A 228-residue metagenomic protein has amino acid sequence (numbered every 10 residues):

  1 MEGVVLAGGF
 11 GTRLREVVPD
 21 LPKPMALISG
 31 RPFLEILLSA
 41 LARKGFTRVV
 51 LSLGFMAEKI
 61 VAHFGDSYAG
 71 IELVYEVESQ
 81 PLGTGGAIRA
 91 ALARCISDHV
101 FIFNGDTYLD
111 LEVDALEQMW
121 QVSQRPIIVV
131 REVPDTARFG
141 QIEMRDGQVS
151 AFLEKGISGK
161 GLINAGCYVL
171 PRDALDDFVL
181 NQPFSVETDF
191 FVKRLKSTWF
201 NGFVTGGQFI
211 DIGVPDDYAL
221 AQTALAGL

Functional and structural regions predicted by a protein language model:
M1-E16, M25: N-proximal low-complexity "stem/linker" segments adjacent to membrane-targeting elements
E2-V5, L27, R31-N104, V113-A115 (+1 more regions): Conserved N-terminal catalytic core of the sugar/cofactor nucleotidyltransferase
F10, D106-T107: Active-site metal-binding loops of divalent metal-dependent hydrolases
L14, I60-F64, A221: Hydrophobic packing residues within well-ordered alpha-helices of enzyme cores
E16-P19, K155: Conserved catalytic-core motifs of eukaryotic protein kinase domains, centered on the activation segment
F101, Y108, D114-Q121, P134-D135 (+1 more regions): Catalytic-core segments of class I nucleotidyltransferases/pyrophosphorylases that form NMP-activated intermediates
S123-E132: A short, conserved acidic/glycine-rich loop-to-beta-strand motif that forms the donor nucleotide-sugar/metal
R138-Q148: Acceptor/aglycone-binding surface of glycosyltransferases and processive sugar-polymer synthases
